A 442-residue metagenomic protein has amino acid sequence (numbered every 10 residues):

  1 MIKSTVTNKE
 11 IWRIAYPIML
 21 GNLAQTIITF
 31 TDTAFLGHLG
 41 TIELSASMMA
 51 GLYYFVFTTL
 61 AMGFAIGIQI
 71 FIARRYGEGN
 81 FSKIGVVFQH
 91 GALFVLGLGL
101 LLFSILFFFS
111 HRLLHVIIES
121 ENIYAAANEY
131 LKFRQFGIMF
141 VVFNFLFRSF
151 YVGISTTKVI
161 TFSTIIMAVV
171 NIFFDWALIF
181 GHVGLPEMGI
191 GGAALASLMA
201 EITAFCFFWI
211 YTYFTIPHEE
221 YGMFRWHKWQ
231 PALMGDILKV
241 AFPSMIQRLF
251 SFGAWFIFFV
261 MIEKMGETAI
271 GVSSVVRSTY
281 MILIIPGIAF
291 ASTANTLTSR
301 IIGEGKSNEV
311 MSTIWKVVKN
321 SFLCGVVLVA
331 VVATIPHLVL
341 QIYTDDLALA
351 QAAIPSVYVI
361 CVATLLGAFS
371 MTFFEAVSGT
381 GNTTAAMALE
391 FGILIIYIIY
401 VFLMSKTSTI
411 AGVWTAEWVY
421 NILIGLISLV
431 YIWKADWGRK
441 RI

Functional and structural regions predicted by a protein language model:
M1-I18, I72-M139, L185-F242, T298-A363 (+1 more regions): Short alpha-helical transmembrane segments in multi-pass integral membrane proteins
K9-Q69, A73, F242-I262: Signature of the first transmembrane helix
R13-T29, F133, G137, M167 (+4 more regions): Transmembrane helical elements of multi-pass membrane transporters/channels
L23, I27-S45, L114-E121, A177-M188 (+4 more regions): Helix-terminus/linker motif at the lipid-water interface of multi-pass membrane proteins
L44-F107, V141-S155, V159-I160, V272-P336 (+1 more regions): Small-residue-rich hydrophobic transmembrane alpha-helices
A65, Q69, R134-V152, I160-A168 (+5 more regions): Short runs within selected transmembrane alpha-helices of multi-pass transporters and secretion channels
L106, S149, D175, I179 (+8 more regions): Structural signal for membrane-spanning alpha-helices in multi-pass inner-membrane proteins, emphasizing helix cores
Y397-L403: Hydrophobic alpha-helical transmembrane segments in multi-pass integral membrane proteins
